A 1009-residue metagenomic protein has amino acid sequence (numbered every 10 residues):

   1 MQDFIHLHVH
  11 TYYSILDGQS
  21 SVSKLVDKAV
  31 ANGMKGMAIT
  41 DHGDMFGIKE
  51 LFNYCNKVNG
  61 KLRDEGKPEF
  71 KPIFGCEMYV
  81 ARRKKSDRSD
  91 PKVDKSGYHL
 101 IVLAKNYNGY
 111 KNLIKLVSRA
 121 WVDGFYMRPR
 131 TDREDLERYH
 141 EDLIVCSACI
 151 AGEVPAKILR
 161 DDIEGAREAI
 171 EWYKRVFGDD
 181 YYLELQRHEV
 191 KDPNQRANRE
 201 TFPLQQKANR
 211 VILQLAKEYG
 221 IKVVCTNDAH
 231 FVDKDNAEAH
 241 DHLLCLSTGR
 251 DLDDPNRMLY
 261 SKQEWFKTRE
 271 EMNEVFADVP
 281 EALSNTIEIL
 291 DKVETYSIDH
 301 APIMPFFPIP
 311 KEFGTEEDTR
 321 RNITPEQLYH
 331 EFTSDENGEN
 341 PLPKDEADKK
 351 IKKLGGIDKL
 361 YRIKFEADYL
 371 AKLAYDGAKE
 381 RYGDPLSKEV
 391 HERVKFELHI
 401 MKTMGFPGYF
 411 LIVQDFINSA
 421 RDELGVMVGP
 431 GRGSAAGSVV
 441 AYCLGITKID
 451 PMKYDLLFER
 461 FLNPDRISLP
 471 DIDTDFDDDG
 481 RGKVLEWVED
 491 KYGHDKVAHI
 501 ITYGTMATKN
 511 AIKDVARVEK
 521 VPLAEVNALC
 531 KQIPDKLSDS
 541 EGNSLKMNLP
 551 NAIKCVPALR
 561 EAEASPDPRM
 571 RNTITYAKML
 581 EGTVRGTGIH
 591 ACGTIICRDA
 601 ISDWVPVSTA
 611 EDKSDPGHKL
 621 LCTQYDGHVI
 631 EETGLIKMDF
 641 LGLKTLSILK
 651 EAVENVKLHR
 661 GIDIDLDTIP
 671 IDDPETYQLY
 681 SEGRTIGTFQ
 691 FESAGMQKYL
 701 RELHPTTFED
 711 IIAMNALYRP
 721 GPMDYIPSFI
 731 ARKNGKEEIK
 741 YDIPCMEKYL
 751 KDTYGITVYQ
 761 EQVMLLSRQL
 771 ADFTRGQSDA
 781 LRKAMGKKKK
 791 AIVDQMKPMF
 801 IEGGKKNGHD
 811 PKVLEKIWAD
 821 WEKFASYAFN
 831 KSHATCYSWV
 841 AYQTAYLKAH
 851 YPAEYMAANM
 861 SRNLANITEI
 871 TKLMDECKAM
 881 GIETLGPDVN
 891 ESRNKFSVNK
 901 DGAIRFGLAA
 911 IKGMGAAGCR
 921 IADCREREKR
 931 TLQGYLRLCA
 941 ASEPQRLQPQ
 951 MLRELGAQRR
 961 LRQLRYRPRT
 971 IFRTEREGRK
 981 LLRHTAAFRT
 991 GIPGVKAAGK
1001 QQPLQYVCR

Functional and structural regions predicted by a protein language model:
M1-R1009: Alpha-helical scaffold/interaction cores of sigma-54-like transcription cofactors and many family A DNA polymerases
